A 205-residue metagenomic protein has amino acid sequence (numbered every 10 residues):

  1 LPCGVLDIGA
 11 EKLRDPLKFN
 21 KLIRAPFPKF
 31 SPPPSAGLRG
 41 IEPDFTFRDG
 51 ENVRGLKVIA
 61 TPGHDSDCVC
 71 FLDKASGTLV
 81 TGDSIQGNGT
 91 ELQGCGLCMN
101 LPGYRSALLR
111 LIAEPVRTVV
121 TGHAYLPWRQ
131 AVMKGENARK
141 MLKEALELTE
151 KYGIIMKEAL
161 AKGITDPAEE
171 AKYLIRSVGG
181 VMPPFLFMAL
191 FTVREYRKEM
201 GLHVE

Functional and structural regions predicted by a protein language model:
L1-E51: Active-site HxH/HxHxD metal-binding segment of metal-dependent hydrolases
L6, H64, C68, H123 (+2 more regions): Histidine-centered active-site/metal-ligand motif
I41, C98-P102, F187: Conserved phosphate-coordination/catalytic loops
R54: Active-site microenvironment for binding and transforming phosphate-containing groups
K57-P62, S66-G153: Metallo-beta-lactamase
I154-E205: C-terminal regulatory/interaction regions
